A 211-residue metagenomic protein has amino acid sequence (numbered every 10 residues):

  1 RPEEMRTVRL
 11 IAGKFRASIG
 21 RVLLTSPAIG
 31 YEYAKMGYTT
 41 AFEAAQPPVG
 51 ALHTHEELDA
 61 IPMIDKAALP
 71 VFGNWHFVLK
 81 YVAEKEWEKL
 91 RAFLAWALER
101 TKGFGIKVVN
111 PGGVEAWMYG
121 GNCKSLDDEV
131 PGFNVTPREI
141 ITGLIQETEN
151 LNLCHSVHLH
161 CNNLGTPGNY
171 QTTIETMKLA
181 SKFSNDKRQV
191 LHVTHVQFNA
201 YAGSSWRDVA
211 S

Functional and structural regions predicted by a protein language model:
P2-E129: Divalent-metal coordination cores built from histidine and acidic residues
K85-N110, V114-S211: Histidine/acidic residue-rich metal-binding segments in metalloenzymes
